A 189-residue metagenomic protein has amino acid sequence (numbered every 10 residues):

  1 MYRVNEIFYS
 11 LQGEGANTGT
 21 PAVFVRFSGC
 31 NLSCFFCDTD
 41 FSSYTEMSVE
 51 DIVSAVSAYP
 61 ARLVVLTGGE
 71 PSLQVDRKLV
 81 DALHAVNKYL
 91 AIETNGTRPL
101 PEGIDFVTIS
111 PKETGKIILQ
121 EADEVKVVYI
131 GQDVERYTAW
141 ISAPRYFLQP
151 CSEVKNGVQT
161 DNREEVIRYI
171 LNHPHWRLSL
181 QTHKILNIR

Functional and structural regions predicted by a protein language model:
Y2-Y9, P21-F24, S33-I104: Conserved Radical SAM active-site core
S10-G15: A short beta-strand-turn-helix
S72-R189: Conserved AdoMet/S-adenosylmethionine-binding subsite of the radical SAM
